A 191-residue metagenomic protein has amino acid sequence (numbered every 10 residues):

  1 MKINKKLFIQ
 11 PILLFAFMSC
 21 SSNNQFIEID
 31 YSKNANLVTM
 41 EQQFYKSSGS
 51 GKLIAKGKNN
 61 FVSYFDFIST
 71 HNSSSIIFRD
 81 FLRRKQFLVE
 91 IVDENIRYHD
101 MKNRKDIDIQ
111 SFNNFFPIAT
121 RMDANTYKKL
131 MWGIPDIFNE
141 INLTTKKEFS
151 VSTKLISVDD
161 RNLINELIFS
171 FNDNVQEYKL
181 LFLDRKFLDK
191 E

Functional and structural regions predicted by a protein language model:
M1-C20: Sec-dependent bacterial lipoprotein signal peptides
C20-L37: Bacterial Sec signal peptide processing site at the extreme N-terminus
L37-K58: A short, Trp-centered hydrophobic/proline-enriched beta-strand micro-motif
Q43-S50, H71-S75, E140, R161-I168: Short, hydrophobic/aromatic-rich segments at coil-to-beta transitions
K56-N60, R79-Q86, N174-V175: Solvent-exposed loop/turn segments connecting transmembrane beta-strands in outer-membrane beta-barrel proteins
N59-S63, I68-N72, L88-E90, N95-R97 (+2 more regions): Beta-strand-dominated lipid-handling architectures at cellular/organellar boundaries
S73-N125: An acidic-aromatic
W132-E191: Gly/Pro-enriched, hydrophobic low-complexity segments that function as extracytoplasmic propeptides/linkers
